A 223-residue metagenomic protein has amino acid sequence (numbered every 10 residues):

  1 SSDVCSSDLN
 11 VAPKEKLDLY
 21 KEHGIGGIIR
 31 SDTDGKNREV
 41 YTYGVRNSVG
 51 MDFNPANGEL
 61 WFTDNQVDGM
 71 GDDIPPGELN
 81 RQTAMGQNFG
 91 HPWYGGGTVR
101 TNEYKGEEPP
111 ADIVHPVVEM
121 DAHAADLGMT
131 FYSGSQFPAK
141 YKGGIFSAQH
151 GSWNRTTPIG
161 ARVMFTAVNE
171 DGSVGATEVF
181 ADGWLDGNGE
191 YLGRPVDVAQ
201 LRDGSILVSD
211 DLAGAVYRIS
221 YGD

Functional and structural regions predicted by a protein language model:
S1-S6: Short, small-residue-biased leader/transition segments that mark boundaries at the very start of proteins
V11-E39, R46-N47, M51-A181, G187-G193 (+1 more regions): Beta-propeller domain segments
D34, G44, N54, L201 (+1 more regions): A short, compositionally biased micro-patch
L185, E190-S205: C-terminal structured "cap/appendage" subdomains that terminate the fold
A199-D223: Blade-level signature of beta-propeller repeat domains, shared across WD40, Kelch, NHL, RCC1 and BNR/Asp-box propellers
